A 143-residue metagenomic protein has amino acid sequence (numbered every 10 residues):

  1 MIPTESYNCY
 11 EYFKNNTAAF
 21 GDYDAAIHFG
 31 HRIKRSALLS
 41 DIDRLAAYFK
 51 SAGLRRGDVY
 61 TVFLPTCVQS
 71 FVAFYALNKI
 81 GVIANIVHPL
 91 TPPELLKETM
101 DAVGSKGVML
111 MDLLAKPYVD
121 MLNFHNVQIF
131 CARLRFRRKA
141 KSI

Functional and structural regions predicted by a protein language model:
I2-A25: A short N-terminal helical cap/helix-turn-helix that marks the beginning of AMP-binding/adenylate-forming
E5, D22-C67, F71-Y75, P92-D101: Conserved AMP-binding/adenylate-forming core of the ANL superfamily
F29, K106, M111, A132-R133: Conserved residues at the C-terminal ends of beta-strands
I33, V87, A132: Hydrophobic residues at beta-strand termini and immediately following loops that shape nucleotide-binding pockets
G81: Structured binding elements
N85, P89-N123: Conserved ATP-dependent adenylate/AMP-binding module captured primarily in the ANL superfamily
L114-I143: ANL superfamily adenylate-forming
